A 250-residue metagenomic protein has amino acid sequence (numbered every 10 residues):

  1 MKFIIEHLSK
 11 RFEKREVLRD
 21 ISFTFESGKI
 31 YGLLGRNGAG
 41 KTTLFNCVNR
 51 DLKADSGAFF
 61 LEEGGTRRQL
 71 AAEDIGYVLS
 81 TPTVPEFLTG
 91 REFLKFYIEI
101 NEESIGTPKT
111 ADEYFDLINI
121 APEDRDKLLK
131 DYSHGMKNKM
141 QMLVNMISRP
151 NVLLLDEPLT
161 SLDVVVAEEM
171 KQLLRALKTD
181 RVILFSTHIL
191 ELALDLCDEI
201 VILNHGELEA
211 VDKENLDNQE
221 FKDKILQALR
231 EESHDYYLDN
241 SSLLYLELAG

Functional and structural regions predicted by a protein language model:
F3-I5, L18, A72: Conserved structural motif at the start of ABC-family nucleotide-binding domains
L34-R36: The feature captures the beta-strand-to-loop junction immediately N-terminal to the Walker
N49: Helix-to-loop junction immediately C-terminal to a conserved catalytic motif
G57-A71, A210-D212: Conserved ABC transporter NBD signature motif
L153-E157: Catalytic Walker B motif of ABC-type/P-loop ATPase nucleotide-binding domains
A167-T179: Helical segment within the ABC ATPase nucleotide-binding domain
